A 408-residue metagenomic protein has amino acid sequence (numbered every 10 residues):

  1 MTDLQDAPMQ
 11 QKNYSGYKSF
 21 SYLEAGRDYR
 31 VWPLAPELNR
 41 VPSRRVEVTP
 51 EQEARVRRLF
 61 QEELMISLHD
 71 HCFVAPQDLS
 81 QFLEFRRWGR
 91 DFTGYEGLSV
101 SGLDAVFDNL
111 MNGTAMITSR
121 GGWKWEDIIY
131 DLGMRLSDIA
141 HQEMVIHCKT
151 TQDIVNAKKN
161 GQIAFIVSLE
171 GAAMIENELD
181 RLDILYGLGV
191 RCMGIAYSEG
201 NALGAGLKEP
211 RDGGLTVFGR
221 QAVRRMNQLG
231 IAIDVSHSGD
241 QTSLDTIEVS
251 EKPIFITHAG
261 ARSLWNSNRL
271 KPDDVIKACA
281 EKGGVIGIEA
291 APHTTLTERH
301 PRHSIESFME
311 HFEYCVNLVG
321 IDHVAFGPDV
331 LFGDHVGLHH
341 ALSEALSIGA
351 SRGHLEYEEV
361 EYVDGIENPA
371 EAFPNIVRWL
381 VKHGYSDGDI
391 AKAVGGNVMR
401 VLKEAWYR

Functional and structural regions predicted by a protein language model:
T2-I195, N201-P210, N266-R408: N-terminal hydrophobic targeting/anchoring segments and the immediately downstream early-domain regions of hydrolases
A173-E176, I184-R269: Divalent metal-binding pocket/active-site signature
